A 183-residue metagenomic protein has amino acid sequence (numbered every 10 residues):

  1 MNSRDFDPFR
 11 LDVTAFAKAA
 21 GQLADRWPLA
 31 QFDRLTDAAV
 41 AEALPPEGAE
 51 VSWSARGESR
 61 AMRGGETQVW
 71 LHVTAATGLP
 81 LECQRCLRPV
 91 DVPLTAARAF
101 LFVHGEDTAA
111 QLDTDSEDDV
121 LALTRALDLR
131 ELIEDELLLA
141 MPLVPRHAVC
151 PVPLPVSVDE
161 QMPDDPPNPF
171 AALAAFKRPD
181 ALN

Functional and structural regions predicted by a protein language model:
M1-N183: Structured interface patches
